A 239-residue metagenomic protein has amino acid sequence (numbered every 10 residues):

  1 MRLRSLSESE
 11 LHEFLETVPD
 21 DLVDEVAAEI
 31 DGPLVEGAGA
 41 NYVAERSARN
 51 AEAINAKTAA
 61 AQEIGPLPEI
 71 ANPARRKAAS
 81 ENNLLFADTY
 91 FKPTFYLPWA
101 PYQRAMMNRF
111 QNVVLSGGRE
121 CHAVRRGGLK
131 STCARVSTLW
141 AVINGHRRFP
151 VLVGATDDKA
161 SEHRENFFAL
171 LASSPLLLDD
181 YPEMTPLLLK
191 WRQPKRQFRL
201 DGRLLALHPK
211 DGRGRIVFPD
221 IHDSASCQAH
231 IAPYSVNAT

Functional and structural regions predicted by a protein language model:
R2-G118: N-terminal accessory segments
R104-Q111, T132-I143: Contiguous, well-ordered alpha-helical segments that form the cores/surfaces of helical PPI scaffolds
L115-V136: Walker A/P-loop
R119-C121, F149-V151, H230: Residue-level preference for the first positions of well-ordered beta-strands
K130-S131, N237-T239: SF2 helicase motor core recognition
T132-R135, N144-H146, S161-N166: Short, conserved acidic/polar surface loops in the N-terminal third of protein domains
A141-F149, A172-P175: Post-Walker A helix-loop "phosphate-sensing" segment adjacent to the P-loop in P-loop NTPases
V153-N237: Conserved nucleotide-state-sensing and coupling region of NTP-binding domains
